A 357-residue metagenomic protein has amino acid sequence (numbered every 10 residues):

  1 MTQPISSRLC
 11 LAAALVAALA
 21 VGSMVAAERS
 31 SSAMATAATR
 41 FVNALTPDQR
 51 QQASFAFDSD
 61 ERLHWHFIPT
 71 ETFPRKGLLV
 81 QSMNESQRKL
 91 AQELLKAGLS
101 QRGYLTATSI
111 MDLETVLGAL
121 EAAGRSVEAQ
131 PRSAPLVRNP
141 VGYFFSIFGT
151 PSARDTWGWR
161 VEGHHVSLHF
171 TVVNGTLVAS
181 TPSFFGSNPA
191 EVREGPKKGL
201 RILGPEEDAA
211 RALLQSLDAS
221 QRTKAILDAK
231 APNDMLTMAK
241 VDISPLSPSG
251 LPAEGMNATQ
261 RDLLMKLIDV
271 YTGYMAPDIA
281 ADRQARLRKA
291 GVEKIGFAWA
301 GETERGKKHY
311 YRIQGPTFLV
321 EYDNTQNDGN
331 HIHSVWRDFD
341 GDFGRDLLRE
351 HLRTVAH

Functional and structural regions predicted by a protein language model:
T2-A12: Bacterial N-terminal signal peptides that target proteins for export
I5-S6, A18, S30: Residues at the start of alpha-helices and the adjacent loop-to-helix junctions
C10-G22: Bacterial N-terminal signal peptides
A27-S100, L105-H357: A cross-kingdom marker for long, charged
